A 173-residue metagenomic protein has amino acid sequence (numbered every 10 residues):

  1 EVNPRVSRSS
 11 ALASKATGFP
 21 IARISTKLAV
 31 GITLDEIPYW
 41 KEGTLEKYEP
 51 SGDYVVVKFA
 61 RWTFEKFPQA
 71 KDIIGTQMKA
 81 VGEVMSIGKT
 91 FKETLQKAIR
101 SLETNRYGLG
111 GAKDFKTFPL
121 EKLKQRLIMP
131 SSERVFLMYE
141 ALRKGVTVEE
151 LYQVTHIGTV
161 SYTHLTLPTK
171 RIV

Functional and structural regions predicted by a protein language model:
E1, R5, I74-G108, F115 (+2 more regions): Long hydrophobic segments that form regular secondary structure
N3-R5, A60, P168: Anionic group-transfer/hydrolysis microenvironments
P4-V56, L95: Active-site "cap" helix and flanking loop/linker of ATP-utilizing ligase/carboxylase catalytic domains
I32-L34, T63, T147: Short, solvent-exposed coil/turn linker segments
P38-V56, R61-A70, I99-S132, L165: Long, charged amphipathic helices and adjacent flexible linkers at domain junctions
T163-T169: Conserved small/polar residues in nucleotide/adenosyl-binding loops
